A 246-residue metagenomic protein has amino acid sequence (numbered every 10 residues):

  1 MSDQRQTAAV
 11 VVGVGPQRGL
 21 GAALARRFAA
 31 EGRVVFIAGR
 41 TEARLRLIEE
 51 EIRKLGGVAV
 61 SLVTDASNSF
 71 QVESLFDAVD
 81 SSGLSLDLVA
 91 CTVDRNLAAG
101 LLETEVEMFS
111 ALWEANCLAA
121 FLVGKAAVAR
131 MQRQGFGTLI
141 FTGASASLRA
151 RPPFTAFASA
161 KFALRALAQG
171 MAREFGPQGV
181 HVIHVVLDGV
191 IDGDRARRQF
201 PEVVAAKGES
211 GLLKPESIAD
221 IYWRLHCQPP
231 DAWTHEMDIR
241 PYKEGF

Functional and structural regions predicted by a protein language model:
S2-F36: Canonical Rossmann dinucleotide-binding motif of NAD(H)/NADP(H)-dependent dehydrogenases/reductases, specifically
Q6-T7, G57-V58, L84-D87, G100 (+2 more regions): Active-site loop of short-chain dehydrogenase/reductase
G13-G15, T138-A163, A168-Q169, R173-G176: Catalytic loop of short-chain dehydrogenase/reductase
I52-F70: Rossmann-fold cofactor-recognition segment
A90-A98: Conserved NAD(P)H cofactor-binding loop of Rossmann-fold oxidoreductase domains
G100-L101, M108-S110: Substrate-binding pocket helix/loop in short-chain dehydrogenase/reductase
P177-G189, V203-F246: C-terminal helical subdomain
